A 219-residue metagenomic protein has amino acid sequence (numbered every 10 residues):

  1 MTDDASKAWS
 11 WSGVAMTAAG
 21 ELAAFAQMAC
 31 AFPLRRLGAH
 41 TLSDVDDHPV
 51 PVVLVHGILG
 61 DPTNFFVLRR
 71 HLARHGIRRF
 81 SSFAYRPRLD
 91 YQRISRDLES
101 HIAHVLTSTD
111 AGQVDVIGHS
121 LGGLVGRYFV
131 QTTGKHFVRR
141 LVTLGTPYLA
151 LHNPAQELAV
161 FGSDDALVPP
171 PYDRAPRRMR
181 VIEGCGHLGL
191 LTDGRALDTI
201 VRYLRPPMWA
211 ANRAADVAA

Functional and structural regions predicted by a protein language model:
T2-I117, L121-A219: Lipid deacylating catalytic domains
